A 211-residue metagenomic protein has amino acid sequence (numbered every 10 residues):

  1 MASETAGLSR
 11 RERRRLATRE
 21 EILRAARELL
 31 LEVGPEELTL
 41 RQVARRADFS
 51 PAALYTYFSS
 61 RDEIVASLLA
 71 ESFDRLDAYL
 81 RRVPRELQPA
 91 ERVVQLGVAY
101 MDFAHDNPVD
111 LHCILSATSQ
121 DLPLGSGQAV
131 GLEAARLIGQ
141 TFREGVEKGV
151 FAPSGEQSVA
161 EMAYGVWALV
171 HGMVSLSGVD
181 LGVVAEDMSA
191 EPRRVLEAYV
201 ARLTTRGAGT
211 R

Functional and structural regions predicted by a protein language model:
M1-V33, L40-Q42, R46, E63-A66: Basic, helix-initiating cap at the start of DNA-binding domains
R15, V65, L69, F73 (+5 more regions): Amphipathic, non-transmembrane alpha-helical scaffold segments
I22-L30, S72, L76, Y100 (+1 more regions): Short hydrophobic clusters on alpha-helical segments that form packing/core surfaces in small helical domains
L30, T39-L40, P51, R61 (+2 more regions): Amphipathic alpha-helical segments enriched in hydrophobic/aromatic and basic residues that form the DNA-contacting
A47-F58: Short hydrophobic/aromatic patch on the recognition helix
S67, R81-V109, V159-V166: Hydrophobic alpha-helical connector segments
S116, P123-Q128, L132, V146-E197 (+1 more regions): Hydrophobic/aromatic-rich alpha-helical bundle segments in the mid-to-C-terminal region
